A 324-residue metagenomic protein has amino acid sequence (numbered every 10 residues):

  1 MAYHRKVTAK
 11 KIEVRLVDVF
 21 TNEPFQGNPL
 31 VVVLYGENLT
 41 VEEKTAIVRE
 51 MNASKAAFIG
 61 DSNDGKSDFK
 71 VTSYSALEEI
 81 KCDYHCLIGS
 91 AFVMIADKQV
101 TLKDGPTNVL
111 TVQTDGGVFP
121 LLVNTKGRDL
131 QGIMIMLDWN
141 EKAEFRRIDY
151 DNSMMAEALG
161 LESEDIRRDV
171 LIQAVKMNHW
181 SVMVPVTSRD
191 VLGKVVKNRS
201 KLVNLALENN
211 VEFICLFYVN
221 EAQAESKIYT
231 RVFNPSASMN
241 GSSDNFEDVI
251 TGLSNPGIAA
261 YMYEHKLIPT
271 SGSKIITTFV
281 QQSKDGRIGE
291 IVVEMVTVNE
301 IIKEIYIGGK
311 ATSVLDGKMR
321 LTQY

Functional and structural regions predicted by a protein language model:
A2-D83, I88-Y324: Active-site proximal loop and beta-alpha junction motif in alpha/beta enzyme cores
